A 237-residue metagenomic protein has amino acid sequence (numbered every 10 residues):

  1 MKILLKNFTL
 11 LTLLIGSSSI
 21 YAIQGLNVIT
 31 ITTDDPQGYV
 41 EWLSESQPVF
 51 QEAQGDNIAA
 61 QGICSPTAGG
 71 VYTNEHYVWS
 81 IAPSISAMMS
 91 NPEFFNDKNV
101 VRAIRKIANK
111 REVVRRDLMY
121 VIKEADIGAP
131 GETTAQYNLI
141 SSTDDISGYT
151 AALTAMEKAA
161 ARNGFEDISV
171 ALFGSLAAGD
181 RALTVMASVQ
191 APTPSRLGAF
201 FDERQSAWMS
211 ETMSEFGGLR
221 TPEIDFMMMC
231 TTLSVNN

Functional and structural regions predicted by a protein language model:
M1-T9: Bacterial N-terminal signal peptides that target proteins for export
G16-S19: N-terminal signal peptide c-region/cleavage motif recognized by signal peptidases
Y21-N237: Short S/T/G/P-rich N-terminal loop/turn motif that feeds into the first structured element of a domain
